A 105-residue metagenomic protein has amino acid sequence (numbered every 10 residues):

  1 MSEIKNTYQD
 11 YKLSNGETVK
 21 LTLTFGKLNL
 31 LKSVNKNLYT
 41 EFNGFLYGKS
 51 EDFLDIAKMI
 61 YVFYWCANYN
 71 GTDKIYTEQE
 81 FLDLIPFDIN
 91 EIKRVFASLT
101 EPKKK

Functional and structural regions predicted by a protein language model:
S2, N6-Y8, F25-K105: Short, surface-exposed, charged amphipathic helix/loop patches that serve as local interaction elements
D10-K12: Residue-level detector of beta-strand face positions
S14-T18: Glycine-centered positions within short beta-strands or beta-hairpins
L21-L23: Short capping micro-motif at the N-terminus of alpha-helices
